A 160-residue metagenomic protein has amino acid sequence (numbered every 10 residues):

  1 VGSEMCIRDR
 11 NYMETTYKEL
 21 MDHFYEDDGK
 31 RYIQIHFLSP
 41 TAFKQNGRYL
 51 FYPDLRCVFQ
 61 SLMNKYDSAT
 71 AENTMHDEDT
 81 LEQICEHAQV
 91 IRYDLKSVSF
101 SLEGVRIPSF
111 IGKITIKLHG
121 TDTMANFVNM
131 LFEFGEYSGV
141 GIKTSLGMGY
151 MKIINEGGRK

Functional and structural regions predicted by a protein language model:
V1-I7: Short, small-residue-biased leader/transition segments that mark boundaries at the very start of proteins
S3, H76-Q83, I114-H119: Generic detector of short, locally flexible boundary/turn motifs and exposed helical patches
R8-I107: Acidic, glycine-rich low-complexity/disordered segments
P108-K160: C-terminal structured interaction module
